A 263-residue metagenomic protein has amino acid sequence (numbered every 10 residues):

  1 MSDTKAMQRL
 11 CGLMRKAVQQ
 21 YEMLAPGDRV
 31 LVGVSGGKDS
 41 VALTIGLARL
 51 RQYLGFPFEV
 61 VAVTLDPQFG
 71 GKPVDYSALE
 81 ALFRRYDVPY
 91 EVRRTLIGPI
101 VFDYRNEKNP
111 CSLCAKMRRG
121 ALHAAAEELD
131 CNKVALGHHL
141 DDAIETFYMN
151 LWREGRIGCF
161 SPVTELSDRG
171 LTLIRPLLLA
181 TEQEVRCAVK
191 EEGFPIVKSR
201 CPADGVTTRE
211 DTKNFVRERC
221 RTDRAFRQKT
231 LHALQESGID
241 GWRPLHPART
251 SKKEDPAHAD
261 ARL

Functional and structural regions predicted by a protein language model:
S2-E145, R153, Q183-E191, A261-R262: ATP-dependent adenylation/nucleotidyltransferase module used to activate substrates
R9, M117, A180, T207 (+1 more regions): Conserved active-site and cofactor/substrate-binding residues in soluble primary-metabolism enzymes
M14, F147-Y148, T230, L234: Short alpha-helical scaffolding segments that buttress acidic/His motifs in well-ordered protein cores
E22, P26, R156, F160 (+3 more regions): Residue-level signal for secondary-structure boundary elements
V60, K133-V134, D141-R221: Catalytic subdomain that performs nucleotidyl-dependent activation
P67-F69, I97-P99, T164-S167, A180 (+2 more regions): Residue-level detector of flexible, active-site-proximal loop/helix-junction positions within diverse enzyme catalytic
A115-A126, V163-R169, V216, C220-E236: Short, basic, helix/turn surface patches
F194-L263: The feature marks non-catalytic terminal segments
